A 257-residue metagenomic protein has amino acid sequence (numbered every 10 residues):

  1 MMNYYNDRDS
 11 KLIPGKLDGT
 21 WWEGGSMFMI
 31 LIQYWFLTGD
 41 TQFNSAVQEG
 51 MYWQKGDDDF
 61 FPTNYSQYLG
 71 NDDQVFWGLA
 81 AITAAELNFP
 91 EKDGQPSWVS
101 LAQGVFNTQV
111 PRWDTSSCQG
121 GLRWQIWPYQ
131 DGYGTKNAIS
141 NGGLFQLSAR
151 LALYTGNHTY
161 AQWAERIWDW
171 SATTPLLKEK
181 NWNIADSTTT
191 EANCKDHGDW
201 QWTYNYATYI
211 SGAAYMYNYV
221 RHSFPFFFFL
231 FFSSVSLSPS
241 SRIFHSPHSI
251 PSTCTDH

Functional and structural regions predicted by a protein language model:
M1-H257: Glycan-recognition and catalytic cores of secretory/periplasmic carbohydrate-active enzymes
